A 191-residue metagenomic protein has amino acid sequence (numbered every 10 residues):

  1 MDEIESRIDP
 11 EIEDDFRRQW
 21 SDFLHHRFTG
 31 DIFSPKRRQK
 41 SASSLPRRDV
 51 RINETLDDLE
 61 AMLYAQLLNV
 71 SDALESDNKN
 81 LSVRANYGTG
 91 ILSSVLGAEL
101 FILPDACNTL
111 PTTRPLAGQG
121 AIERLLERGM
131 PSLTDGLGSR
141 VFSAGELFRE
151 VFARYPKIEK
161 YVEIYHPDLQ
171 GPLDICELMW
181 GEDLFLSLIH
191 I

Functional and structural regions predicted by a protein language model:
M1-C107: N-terminal basic, low-complexity leaders that serve as flexible interaction/assembly modules and, when applicable, as
I4, D135-G138, E150, D174-M179: Metal- and O2-centered redox machinery and metal/ROS homeostasis
L67-V70, V141-F152: Generic structural signal for well-ordered alpha-helices, preferentially at hydrophobic/aromatic core positions
K79-A85, K160-D168: Hydrophobic faces of well-ordered beta-strands that scaffold small-molecule active sites in alpha/beta enzyme cores
C107-E146: A gly/proline- and charged-residue-enriched helix-loop-helix capping module
V151-Y161: Catalytic cores of enzymes that engage adenine nucleotides and/or redox cofactors via long glycine-rich, Lys/Arg/His
I164-L186: A short mid-domain helix/strand-loop element embedded in enzyme catalytic domains that forms or borders the active-site
I189-I191: Conserved small/polar residues in nucleotide/adenosyl-binding loops
